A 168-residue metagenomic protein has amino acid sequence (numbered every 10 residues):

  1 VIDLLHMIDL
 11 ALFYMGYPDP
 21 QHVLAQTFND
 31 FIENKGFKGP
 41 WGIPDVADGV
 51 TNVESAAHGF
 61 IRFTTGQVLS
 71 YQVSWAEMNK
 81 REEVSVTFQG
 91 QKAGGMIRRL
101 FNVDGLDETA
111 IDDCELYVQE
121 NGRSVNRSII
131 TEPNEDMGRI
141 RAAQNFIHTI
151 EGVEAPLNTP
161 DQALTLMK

Functional and structural regions predicted by a protein language model:
V1-V68, V73-K80, D161: Rossmann-like dinucleotide-binding domain that binds NAD(P)(H)
I2-D9, M137-Q144, D161-K168: A structural signal for well-ordered alpha-helical segments within the folded catalytic domains of diverse enzymes
Y14, G95, V153: Change "in soluble alpha/beta enzymes" to "in soluble alpha/beta proteins
V23, R98, R127-S128, L157-T159: Short, hydrophobic secondary-structure boundary micro-motifs
A47-A57, R62-A142: NAD(P)-dinucleotide binding in Rossmann-like oxidoreductases
T64, I130, N145-K168: C-terminal helix-rich "cap/oligomerization" subdomain common to oxidoreductases
